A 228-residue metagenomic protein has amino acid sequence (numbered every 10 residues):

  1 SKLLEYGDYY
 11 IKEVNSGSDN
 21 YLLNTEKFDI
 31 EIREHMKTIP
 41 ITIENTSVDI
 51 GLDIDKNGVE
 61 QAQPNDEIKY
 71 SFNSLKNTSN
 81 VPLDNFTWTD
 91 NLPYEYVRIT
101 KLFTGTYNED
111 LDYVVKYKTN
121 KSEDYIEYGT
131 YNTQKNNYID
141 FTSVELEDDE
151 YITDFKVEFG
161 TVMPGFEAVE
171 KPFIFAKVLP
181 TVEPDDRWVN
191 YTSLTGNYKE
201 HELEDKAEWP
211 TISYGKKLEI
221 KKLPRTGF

Functional and structural regions predicted by a protein language model:
S1-F228: Solvent-exposed loop/turn and edge beta-strand elements of beta-rich ligand-binding domains
